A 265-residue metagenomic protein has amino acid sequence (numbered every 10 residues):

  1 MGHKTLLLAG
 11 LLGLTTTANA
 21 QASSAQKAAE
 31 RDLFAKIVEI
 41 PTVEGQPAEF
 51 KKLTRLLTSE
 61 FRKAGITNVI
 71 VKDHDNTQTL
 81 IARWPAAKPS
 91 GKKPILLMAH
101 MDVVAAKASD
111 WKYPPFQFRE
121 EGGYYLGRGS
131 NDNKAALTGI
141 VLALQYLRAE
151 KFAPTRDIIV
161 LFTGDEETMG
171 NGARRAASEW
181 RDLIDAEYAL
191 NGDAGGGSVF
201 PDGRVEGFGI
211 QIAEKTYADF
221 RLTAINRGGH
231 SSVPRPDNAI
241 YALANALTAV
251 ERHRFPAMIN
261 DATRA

Functional and structural regions predicted by a protein language model:
T5-T15: Bacterial N-terminal signal peptides
Q21-R128, L147-R156: Acidic/His- and Gly-rich active-site-bordering loop/insert found across diverse amide/peptide-bond hydrolases
Q26-F34, L53, L57, A136 (+3 more regions): Stable alpha-helical elements in mature extracytoplasmic
E44, N131, N226-S232: A generic structural motif
Y124, G129-G209: Acidic/histidine-rich catalytic neighborhood of metal-dependent amide-processing enzymes
R181-D182, G195-G203, Q211-D219, S231-A265: Acidic-enriched catalytic cores of C-N bond-cleaving enzymes acting on peptides and small amides
R204-E206, T223-H230: Flexible glycine/proline-enriched surface loops and loop-helix/loop-strand junctions
